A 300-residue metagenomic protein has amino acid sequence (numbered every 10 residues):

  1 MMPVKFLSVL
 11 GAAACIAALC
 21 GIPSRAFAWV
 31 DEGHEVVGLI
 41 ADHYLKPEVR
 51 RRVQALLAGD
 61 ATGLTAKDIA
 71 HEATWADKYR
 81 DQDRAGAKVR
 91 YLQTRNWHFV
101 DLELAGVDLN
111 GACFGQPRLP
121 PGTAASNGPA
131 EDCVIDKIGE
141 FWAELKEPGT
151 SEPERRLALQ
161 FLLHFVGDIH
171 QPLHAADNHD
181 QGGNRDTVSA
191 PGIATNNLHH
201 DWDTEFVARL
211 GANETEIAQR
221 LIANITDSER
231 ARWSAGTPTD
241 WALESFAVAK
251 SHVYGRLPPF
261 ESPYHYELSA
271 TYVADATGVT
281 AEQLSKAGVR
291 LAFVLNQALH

Functional and structural regions predicted by a protein language model:
M1-A12: Bacterial N-terminal signal peptides that target proteins for export
A14-I16, A26: Cleavable N-terminal signal peptides
F27-F165, P172-H300: N-terminal, motif-rich segments that launch catalysis or mediate targeting to/interaction with membranes, typified by
